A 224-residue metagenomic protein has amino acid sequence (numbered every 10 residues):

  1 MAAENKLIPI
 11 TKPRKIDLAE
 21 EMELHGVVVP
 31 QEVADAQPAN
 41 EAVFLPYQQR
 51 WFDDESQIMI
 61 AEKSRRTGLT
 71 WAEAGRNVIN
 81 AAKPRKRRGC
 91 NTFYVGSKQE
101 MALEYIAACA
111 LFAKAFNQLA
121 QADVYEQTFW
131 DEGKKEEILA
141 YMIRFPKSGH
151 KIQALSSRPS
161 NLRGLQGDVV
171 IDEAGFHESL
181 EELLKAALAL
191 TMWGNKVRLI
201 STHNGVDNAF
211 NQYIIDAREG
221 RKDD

Functional and structural regions predicted by a protein language model:
A2-D224: Phosphate/NTP-binding elements of NTP-utilizing enzymes
